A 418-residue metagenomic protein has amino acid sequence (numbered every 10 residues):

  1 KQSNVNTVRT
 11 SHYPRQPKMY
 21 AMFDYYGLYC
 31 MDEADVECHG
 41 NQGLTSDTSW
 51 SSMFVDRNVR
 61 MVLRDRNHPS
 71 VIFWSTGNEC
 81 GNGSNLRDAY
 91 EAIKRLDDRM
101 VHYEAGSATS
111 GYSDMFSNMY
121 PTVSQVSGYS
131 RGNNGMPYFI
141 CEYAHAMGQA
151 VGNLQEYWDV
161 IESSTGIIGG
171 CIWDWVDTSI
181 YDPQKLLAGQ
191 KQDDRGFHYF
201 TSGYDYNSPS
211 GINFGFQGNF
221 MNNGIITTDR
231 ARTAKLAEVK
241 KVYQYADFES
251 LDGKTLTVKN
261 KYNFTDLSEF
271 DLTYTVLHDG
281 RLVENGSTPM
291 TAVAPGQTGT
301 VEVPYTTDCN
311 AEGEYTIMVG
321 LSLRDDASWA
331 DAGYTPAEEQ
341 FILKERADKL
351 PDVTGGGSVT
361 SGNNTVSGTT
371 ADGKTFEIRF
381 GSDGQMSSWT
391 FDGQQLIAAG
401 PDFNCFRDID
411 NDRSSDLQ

Functional and structural regions predicted by a protein language model:
K1-T257, Y262-S268, T273-L282: Extended substrate-binding grooves/exosites of carbohydrate-active enzymes
T255-Y262, V303, I317-L321, T375: Buried hydrophobic-core signal for structured, non-transmembrane domains
E269-T273, T316, M386: Exposed beta-strand and adjacent loop surfaces of beta-rich binding modules that mediate intermolecular recognition
L277-E312, L321: Intrinsically disordered, low-complexity Pro/Gly/Ser/Thr-rich segments with frequent PxxP/GP/PP motifs and embedded
H278-G280, D325, D392-Q395: Solvent-exposed strand-loop boundary residues in beta-sheet-rich modules
T307-L350: Terminal connector regions
A332, E338, N364-Q418: Acidic-aromatic substrate-binding/catalytic surfaces of carbohydrate-active enzymes
R346-V366: Acidic, serine/threonine- and proline-rich intrinsically disordered appendage/tail regions
